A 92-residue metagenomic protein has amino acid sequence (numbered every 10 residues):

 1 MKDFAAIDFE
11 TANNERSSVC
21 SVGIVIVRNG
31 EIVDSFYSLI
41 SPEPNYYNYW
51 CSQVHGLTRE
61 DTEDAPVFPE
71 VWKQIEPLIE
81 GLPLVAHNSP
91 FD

Functional and structural regions predicted by a protein language model:
M1-F91: Conserved non-catalytic scaffold segment of RNase H-like nuclease domains
